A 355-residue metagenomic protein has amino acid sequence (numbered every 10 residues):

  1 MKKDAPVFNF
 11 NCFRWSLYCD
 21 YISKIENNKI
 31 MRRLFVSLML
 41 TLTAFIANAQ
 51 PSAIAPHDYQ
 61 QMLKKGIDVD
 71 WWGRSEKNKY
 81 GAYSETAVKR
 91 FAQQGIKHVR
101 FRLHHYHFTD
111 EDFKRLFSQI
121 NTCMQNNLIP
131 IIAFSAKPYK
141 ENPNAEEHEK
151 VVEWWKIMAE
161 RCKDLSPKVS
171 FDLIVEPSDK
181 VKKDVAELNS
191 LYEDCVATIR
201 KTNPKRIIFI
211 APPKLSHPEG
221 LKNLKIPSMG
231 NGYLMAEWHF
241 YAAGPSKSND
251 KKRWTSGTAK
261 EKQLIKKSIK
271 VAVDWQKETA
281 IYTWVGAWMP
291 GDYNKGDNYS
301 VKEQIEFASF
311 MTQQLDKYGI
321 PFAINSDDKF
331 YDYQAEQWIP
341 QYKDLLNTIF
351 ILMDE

Functional and structural regions predicted by a protein language model:
K2-K3, N28-L34: Positively charged n-region of N-terminal signal peptides that target proteins for export
S37-A44: Bacterial N-terminal signal peptides
Q50-H98: N-terminal carbohydrate-binding accessory modules
I67-Y83, L103-H107, N144-E146, P245-L264 (+1 more regions): Acidic/histidine-rich helix-loop elements that form or flank divalent-metal/phosphate-binding sites at the catalytic
E85-P138, E149-E153, I157, L191 (+2 more regions): Aromatic-lined substrate-binding rim segments of carbohydrate-active enzymes
V152, K156-G291, F310, K317-A323: Active-site region of glycoside hydrolase catalytic domains
G296-E355: Aromatic-rich peripheral "rim/lid" segments of glycoside hydrolase catalytic domains that contact and position glycan
